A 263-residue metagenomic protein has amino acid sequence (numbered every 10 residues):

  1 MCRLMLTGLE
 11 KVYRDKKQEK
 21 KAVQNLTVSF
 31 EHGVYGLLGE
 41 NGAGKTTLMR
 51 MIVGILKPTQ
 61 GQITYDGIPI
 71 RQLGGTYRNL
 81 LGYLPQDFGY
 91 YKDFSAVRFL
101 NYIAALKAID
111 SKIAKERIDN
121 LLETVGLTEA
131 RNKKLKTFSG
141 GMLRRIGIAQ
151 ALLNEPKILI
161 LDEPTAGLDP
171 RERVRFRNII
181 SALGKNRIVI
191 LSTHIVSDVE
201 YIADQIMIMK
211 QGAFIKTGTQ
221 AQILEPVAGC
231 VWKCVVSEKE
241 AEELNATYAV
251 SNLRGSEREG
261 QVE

Functional and structural regions predicted by a protein language model:
M1-L6, E10-N25, E31, L73-G74: A short, flexible loop at the N-terminus of ABC-type nucleotide-binding domains that lies
E40-G44: Walker A (P-loop) phosphate-binding loop of ABC-type ATPase nucleotide-binding domains
V53: Helix-to-loop junction immediately C-terminal to a conserved catalytic motif
G61-Y77: Conserved ABC transporter NBD signature motif
N101, A105, K112-A130: Conserved ABC ATPase "signature" region
L159-D162: Catalytic Walker B motif of ABC-type/P-loop ATPase nucleotide-binding domains
F176-V262: ABC transporter nucleotide-binding domain
